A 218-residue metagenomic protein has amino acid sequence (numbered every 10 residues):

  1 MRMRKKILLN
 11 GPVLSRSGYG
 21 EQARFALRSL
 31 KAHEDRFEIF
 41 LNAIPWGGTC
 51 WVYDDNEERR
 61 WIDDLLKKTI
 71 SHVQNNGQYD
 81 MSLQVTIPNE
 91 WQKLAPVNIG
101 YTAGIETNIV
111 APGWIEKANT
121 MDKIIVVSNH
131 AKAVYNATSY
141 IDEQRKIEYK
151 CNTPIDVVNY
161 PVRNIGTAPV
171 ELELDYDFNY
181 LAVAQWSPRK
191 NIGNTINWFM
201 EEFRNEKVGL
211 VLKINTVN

Functional and structural regions predicted by a protein language model:
M1-G48: N-terminal subdomain of nucleotide-sugar transferases
L8, E171-K190, I196-M200, L210-L212: Conserved donor-binding/catalytic core segment of Leloir-type glycosyltransferases
L8-N10, G48-N136: Extended catalytic core of nucleotide-activated donor transferases of GT-like folds
L9-G11, F40-A43, L83-T86, N159 (+1 more regions): Short beta-strand segments
V13-L14, V183-S187, T216-V217: Short donor-sugar binding/catalytic loops of nucleotide-sugar-dependent glycosyltransferases, especially enzymes
R16-S17, S187-N191, N205: A short, basic/aromatic alpha-helical/loop segment that forms part of the nucleotidyl-sugar donor-binding site
R36-F37, I196, M200-N218: A conserved nucleotide-sugar
D122-T167: Donor nucleotide-sugar binding/catalytic pocket of nucleotide-sugar-dependent glycosyltransferases
